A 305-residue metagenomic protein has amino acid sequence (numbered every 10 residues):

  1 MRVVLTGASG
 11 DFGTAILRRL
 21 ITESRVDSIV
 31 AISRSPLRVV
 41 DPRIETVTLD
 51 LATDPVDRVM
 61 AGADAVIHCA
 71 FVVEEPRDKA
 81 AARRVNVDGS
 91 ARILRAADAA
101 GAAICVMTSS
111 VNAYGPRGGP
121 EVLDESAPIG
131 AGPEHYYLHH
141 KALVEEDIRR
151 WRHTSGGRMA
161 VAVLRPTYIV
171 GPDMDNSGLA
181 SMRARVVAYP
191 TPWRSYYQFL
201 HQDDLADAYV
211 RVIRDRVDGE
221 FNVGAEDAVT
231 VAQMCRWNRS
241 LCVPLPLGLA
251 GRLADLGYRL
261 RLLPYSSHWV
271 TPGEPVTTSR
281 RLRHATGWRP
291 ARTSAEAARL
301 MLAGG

Functional and structural regions predicted by a protein language model:
M1-E23: N-terminal Rossmann NAD(P)H-binding glycine-rich loop of SDR-like oxidoreductase domains
R38, T48-D88, A96, P116: NAD(P)H-binding glycine-rich loop region in Rossmannoid oxidoreductase-like domains and their noncatalytic homologs
A81-R92, H139-H140, L200: Glycine-rich NAD(P)-binding loop of the Rossmann-fold in SDR/ketoreductase-type enzymes
D88, R92-Y136: Conserved Rossmann-fold NAD(P)-dependent oxidoreductase catalytic core, especially the SDR/UDP-sugar
P133-A162: Active-site Tyr-X1-5-Lys
R152-Y197, Q202: NAD(P)-dependent short-chain dehydrogenase/reductase
A206-S266, S279, R299-L302: Mid/C-terminal beta-alpha module of Rossmann-like enzyme folds, strongest in SDR-family dehydrogenases/epimerases
A291-G305: Amphipathic terminal alpha-helices
